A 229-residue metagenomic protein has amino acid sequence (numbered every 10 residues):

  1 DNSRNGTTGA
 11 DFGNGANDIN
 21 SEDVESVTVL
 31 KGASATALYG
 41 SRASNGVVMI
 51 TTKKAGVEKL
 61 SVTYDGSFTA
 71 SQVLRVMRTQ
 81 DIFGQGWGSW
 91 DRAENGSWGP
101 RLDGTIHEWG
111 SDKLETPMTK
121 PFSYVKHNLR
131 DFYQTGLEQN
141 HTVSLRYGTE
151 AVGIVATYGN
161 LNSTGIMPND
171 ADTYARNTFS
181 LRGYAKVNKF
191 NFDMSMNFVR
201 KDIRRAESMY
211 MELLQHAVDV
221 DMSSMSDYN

Functional and structural regions predicted by a protein language model:
D1-N2, K189: Residue-level detection of beta-strand-connecting loop/turn positions
S3-A16, G46, K54-D170, S208-M209: Residues embedded in well-ordered regular secondary structure
G9, N20-D23: A contiguous binding-surface segment within folded domains or other stable secondary-structure elements
A16-I19, Y39-G40: Replace "in large, NTP-powered and nucleic-acid-processing enzymes" with "in large, NTP-powered factors and other
D23-S26, A43-S71, A151-Y228: Transmembrane beta-barrel strand/turn architecture of Gram-negative outer membrane proteins
V29-K31: Charged docking surfaces used in two-component/phosphorelay signaling
L38, S144, R182: Short, surface-exposed charged micro-motifs
